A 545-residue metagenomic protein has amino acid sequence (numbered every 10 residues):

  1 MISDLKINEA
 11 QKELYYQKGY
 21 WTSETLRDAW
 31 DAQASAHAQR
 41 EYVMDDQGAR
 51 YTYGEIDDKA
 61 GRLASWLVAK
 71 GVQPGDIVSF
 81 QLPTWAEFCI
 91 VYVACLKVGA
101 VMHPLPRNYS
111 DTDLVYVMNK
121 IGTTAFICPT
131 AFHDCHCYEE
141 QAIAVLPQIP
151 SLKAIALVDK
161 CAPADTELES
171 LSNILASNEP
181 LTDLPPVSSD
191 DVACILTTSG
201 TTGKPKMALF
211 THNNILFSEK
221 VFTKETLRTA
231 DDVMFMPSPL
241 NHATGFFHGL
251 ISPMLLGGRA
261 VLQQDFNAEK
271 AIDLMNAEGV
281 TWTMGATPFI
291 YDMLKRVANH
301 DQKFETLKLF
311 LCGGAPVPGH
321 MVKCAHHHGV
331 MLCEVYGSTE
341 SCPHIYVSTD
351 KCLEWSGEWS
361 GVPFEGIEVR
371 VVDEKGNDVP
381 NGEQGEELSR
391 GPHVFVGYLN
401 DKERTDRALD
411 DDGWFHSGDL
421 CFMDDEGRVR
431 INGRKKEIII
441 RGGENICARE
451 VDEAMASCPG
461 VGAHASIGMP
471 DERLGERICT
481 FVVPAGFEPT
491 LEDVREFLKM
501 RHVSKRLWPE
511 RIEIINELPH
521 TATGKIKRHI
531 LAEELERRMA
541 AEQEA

Functional and structural regions predicted by a protein language model:
A38-Q39, A156-L157, A162-P163, A176-T197 (+2 more regions): Conserved pre-ATP/AMP-binding loop-to-beta segment of ANL
Q39-V93, S110-V115, E167-A176, F210-N213: Conserved AMP-binding/adenylate-forming core of the ANL superfamily
R50-G54, A193-F217: Conserved AMP-binding A3 loop
A69-K70, V98-L171, G486-F487: Structural core segment of the AMP-binding/adenylate-forming
Y109-Y116, F126-A131, T283, S389-G391 (+5 more regions): AMP-binding/adenylate-forming catalytic core of the ANL superfamily
L157, V503-K525, E542-A545: AMP-binding/adenylate-forming catalytic domain of the ANL superfamily
L216-V233, N241-W282, D292, R296: Conserved AMP-binding/adenylation subdomain of ANL enzymes
L255, A277-G285, L294-W355, E368: Gly/Ser/Thr-rich phosphate-binding loop
